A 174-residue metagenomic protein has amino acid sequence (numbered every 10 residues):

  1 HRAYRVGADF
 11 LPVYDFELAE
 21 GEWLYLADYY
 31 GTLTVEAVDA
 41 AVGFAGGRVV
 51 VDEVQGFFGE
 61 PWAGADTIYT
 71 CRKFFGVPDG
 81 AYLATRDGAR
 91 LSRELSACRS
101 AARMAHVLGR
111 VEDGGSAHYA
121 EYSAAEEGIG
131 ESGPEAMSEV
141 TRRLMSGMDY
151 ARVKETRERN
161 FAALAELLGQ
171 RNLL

Functional and structural regions predicted by a protein language model:
H1-V50, G56-F57: PLP-dependent aminotransferase-like
A3, Y25-L26, V49-V51, I68-T70 (+2 more regions): A structural signal for short, well-ordered beta-strand segments and their strand-loop junctions that often border
Y25, R90-L174: PLP-dependent aminotransferase class I/II
Y29-Y30, V54, R72, R86: Beta-hairpin (beta-strand-turn-beta-strand) motif
G46, G64-A65, N172: A generic structural signal for alpha->beta connector loops
F58-A63: Glycine-rich, charge-decorated loop segments at or immediately adjacent to ligand/cofactor-binding or catalytic sites
G64-R110: Active-site PLP attachment segment
